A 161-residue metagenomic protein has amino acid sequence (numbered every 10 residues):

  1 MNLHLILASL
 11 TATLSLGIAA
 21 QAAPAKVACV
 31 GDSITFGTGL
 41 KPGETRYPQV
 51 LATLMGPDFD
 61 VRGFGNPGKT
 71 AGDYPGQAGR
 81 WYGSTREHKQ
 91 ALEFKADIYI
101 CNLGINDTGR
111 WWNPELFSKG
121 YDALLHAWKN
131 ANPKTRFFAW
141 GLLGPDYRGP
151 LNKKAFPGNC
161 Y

Functional and structural regions predicted by a protein language model:
M1-L5: Positively charged n-region of N-terminal signal peptides that target proteins for export
I6-G17: Bacterial N-terminal signal peptides
I18-A23: Sec/Tat signal peptide C-region and signal peptidase I cleavage site
P24-C29, I34-D122, D146-R148, K154-N159: Conserved SGNH/GDSL esterase-like catalytic core that processes O-acyl groups on lipids and polysaccharides
L124-W128: Hydrophobic positions in alpha-helices of CheY-like receiver
N130-F137: A short helix->loop->beta-strand "cap" motif at the edges of active sites that frequently abuts
L143: Carbohydrate-associated surface elements
